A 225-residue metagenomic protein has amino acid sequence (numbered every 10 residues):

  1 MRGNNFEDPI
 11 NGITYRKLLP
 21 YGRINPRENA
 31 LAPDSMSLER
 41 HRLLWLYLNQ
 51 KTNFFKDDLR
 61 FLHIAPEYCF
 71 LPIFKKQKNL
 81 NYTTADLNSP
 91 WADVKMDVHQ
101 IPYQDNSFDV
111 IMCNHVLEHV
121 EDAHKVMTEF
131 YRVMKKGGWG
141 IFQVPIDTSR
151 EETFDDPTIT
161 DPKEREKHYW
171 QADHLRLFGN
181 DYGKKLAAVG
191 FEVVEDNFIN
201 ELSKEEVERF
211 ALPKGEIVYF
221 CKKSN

Functional and structural regions predicted by a protein language model:
M1-P102, K204-F220, S224-N225: Conserved N-terminal segment of class I S-adenosyl-L-methionine
M1-R2, E121-Y131, K135-N225: S-adenosyl-L-methionine-dependent methyltransferase catalytic module, highlighting the catalytic core
M112: A conserved beta-strand element that flanks and buttresses the S-adenosyl-L-methionine
H115-H119: Short catalytic micro-motifs in class I SAM-dependent methyltransferases
